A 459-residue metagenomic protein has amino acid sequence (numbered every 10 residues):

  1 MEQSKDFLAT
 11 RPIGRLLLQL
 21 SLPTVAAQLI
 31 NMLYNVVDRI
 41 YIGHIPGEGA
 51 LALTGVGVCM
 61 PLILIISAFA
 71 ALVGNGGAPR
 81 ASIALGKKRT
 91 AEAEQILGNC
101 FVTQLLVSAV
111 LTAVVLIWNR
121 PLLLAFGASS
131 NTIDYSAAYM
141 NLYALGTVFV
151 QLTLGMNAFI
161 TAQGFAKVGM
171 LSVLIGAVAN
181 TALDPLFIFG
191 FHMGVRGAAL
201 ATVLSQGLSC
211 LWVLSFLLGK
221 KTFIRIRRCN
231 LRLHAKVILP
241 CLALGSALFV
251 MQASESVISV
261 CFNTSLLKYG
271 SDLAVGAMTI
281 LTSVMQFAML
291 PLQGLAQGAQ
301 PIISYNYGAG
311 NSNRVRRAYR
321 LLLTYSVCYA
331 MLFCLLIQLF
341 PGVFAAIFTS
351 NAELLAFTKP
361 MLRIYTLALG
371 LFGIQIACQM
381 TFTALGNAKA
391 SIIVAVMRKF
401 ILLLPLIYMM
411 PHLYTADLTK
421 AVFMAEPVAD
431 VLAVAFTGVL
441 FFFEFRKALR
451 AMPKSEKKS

Functional and structural regions predicted by a protein language model:
M1-T24, A81-V148, G190-G245, I303-A368 (+1 more regions): Short alpha-helical transmembrane segments in multi-pass integral membrane proteins
A9-I40, H44-E48, P61-G76, R80 (+6 more regions): N-terminal transmembrane alpha-helices
Q19, I42-L64, S130-Y135, V195-R196 (+5 more regions): Interfacial/gating helices of multi-pass transporter permease domains
Q19-D38, L142, G176, S205-S209 (+4 more regions): Transmembrane helical elements of multi-pass membrane transporters/channels
L29, L33-L53, L123-S130, L186-M193 (+6 more regions): Helix-terminus/linker motif at the lipid-water interface of multi-pass membrane proteins
V36-I40, A113, P121, G155-F159 (+9 more regions): Alpha-helical transmembrane segments of multipass membrane proteins
L53-A113, V150-G169, A277-P341, F372-S391: Small-residue-rich hydrophobic transmembrane alpha-helices
G74, Y143-T161, S172-A177, A198-V213 (+4 more regions): Short runs within selected transmembrane alpha-helices of multi-pass transporters and secretion channels
